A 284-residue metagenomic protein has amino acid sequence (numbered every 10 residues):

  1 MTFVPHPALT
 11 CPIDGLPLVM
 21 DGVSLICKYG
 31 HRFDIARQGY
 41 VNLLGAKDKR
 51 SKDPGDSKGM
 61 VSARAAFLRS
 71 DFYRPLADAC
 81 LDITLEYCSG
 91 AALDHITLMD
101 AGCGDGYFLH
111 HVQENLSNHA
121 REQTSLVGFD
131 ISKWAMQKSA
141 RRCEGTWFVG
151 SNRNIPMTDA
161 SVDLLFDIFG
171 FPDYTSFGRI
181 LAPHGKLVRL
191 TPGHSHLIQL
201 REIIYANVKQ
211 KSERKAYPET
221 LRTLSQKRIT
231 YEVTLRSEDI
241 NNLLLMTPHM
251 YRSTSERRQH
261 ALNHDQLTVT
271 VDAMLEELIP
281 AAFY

Functional and structural regions predicted by a protein language model:
M1-D53: N-terminal auxiliary segments of SAM/dcSAM-dependent transferases
H6, T230-Y284: Conserved Class I S-adenosyl-L-methionine
K49-R50, G55-A79, I83, Y87: Class I SAM-dependent methyltransferase Rossmann-like catalytic core, especially the SAM/SAH-binding loop
T97-D100, G104-N154: Class I SAM-dependent methyltransferase SAM/SAH-binding core
R153-L164: A short acidic, Gly/Pro-enriched loop at the edge of an enzyme's catalytic core that lines a small-molecule cofactor
V162-S176, T191-G193: A short SAM/SAH-binding and catalytic strip from SAM-dependent methyltransferases
H184-S195: Conserved beta-strand signature within the Rossmann-like core of class I S-adenosyl-L-methionine
R201-L221: Conserved Class I S-adenosyl-L-methionine
